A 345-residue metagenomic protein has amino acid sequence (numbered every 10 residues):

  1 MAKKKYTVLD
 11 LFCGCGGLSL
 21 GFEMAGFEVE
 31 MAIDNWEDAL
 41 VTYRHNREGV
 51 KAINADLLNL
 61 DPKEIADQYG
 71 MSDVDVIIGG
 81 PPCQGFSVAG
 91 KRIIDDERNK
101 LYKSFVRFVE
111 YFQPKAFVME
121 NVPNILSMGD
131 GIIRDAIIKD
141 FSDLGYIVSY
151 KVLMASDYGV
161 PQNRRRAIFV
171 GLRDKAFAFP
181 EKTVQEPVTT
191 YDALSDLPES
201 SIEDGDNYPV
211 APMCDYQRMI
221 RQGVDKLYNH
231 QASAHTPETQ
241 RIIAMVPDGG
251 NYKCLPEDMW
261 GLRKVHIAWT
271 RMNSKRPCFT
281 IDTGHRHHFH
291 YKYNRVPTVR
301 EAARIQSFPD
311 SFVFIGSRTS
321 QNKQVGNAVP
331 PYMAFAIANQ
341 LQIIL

Functional and structural regions predicted by a protein language model:
A2-Q113, P123-S127, I132-R134: Core alpha/beta nucleotide-donor-binding catalytic domains of modification enzymes
E48, P81-P82, P114, P161 (+2 more regions): Proline-centered helix-kink/hinge sites
A55, K151-L153, S317: Conserved beta-strand termini and adjacent loop/short-helix elements that scaffold enzyme active sites in alpha/beta
K63-D73, Q84, V88-L262: Class I S-adenosyl-L-methionine
P82-Q84, D174, R286, D310-S311: Short connector loops/turns at beta-strand edges and beta->alpha or beta->beta junctions
Q217-L345: C-terminal target-recognition/interaction regions appended to catalytic cores
